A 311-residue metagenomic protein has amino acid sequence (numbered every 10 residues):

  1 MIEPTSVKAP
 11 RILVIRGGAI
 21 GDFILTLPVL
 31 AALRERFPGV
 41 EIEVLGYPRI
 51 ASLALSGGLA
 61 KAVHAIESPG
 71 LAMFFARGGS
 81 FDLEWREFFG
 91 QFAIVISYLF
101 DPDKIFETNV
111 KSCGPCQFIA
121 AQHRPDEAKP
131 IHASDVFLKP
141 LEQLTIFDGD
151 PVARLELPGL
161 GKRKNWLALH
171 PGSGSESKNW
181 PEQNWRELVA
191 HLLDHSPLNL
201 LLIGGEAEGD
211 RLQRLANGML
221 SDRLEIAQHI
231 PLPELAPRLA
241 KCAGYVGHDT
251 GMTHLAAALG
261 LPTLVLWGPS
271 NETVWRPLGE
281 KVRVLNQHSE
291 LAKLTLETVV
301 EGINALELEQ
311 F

Functional and structural regions predicted by a protein language model:
M1-F311: Catalytic machinery of carbohydrate-active enzymes, primarily nucleotide-sugar-dependent glycosyltransferases
